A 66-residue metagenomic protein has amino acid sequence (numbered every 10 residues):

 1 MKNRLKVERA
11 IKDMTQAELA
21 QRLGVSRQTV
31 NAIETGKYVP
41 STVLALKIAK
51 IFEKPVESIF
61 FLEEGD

Functional and structural regions predicted by a protein language model:
N3-R22: Short basic helix-loop element that most often maps to the first helix and adjoining turn of HTH DNA-binding modules
E8, R22-L23, I33, L62: Residues in the recognition helix of alpha-helical DNA-binding motifs
E18, T29, S58: Residues in the helix-turn-helix
V25-Y38: Recognition helix of helix-turn-helix/homeodomain-like DNA-binding domains that insert into the DNA major groove
K37-K50: Short, basic-rich loop-to-helix N-cap that marks the start of a DNA-contacting helix
K50, F60-D66: Short, charged recognition helix plus adjacent turn of helix-turn-helix-like nucleic-acid-binding domains
